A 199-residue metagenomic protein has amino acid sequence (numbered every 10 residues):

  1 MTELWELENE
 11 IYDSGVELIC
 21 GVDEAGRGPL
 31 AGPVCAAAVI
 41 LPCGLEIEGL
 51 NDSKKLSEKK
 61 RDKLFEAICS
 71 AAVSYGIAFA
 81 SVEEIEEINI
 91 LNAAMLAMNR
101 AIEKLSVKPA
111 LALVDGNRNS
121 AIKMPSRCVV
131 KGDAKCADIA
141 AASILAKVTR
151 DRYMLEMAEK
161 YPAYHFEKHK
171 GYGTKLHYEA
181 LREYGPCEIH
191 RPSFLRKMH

Functional and structural regions predicted by a protein language model:
M1-H199: RNase H-like, Mg2+-dependent phosphodiesterase core, and more generally RNA phosphate-backbone-engaging helix-loop
